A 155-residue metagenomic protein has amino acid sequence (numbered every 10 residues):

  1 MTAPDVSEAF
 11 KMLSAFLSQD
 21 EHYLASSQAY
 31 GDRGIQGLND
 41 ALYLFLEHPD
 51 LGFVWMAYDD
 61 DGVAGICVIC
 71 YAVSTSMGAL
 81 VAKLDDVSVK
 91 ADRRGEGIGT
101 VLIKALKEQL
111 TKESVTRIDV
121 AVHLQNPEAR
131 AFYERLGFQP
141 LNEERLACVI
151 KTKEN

Functional and structural regions predicted by a protein language model:
A3, F10-Y43: Conserved GNAT-fold acetyl-CoA-binding loop/helix
L42-M56, K83: A short helix-loop-beta-strand connector motif used in the catalytic cores of GNAT acetyltransferases and, in some
G52-C67, K90: Conserved beta-hairpin
I69-S76: A conserved beta-strand-loop-helix scaffold within acyl/acetyltransferase catalytic domains
V89, G95-E108, A131-R135: Conserved acetyl-CoA-binding loop-helix of GNAT-fold acetyltransferases
R94, V120-A129, A147, K151-T152: Conserved beta-strand-loop-alpha-helix junction that forms the acyl-donor binding cleft
I103, L110-A121: Conserved GNAT acetyl-CoA-binding A-motif
E134-E143: Conserved acetyl-CoA-binding loop of GNAT-fold acetyltransferases
